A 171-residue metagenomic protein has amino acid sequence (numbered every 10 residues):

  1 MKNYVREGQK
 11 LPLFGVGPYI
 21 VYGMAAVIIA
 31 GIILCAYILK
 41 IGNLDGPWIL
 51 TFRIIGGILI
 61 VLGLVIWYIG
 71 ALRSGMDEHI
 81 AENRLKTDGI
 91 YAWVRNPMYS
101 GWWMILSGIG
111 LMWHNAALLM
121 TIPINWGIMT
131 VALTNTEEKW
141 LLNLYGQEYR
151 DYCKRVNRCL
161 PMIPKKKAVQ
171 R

Functional and structural regions predicted by a protein language model:
M1-D88, W103-R171: Membrane-anchoring alpha-helices and their flanking helix-loop junctions
K86-N96: Short, amphipathic, aromatic/basic-enriched membrane-interface segments that mark the entry/exit of transmembrane
V94-G101, C159: Loop-to-transmembrane-helix entry motif
